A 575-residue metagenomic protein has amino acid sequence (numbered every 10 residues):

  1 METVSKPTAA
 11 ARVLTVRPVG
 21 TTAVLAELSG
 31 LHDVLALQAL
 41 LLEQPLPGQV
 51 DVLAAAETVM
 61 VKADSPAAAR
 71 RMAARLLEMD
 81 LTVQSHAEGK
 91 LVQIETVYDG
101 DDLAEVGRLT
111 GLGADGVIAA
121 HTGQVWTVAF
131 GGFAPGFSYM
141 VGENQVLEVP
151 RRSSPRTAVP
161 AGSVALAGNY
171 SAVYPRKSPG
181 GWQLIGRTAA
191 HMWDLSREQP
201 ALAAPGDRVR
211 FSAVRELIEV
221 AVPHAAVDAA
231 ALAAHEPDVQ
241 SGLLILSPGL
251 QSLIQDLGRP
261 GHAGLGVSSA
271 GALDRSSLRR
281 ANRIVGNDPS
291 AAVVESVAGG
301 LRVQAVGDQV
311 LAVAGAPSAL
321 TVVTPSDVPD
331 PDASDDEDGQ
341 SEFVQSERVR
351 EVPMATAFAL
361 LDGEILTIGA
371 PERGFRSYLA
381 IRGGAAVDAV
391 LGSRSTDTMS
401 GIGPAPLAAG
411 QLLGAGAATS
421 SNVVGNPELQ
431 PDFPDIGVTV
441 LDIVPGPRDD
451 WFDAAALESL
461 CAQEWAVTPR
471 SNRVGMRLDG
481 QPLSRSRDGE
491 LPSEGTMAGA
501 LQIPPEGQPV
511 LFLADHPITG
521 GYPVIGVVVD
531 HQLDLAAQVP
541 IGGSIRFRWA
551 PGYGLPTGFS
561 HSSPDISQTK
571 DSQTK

Functional and structural regions predicted by a protein language model:
M1-K575: Conserved "landmark" site that anchors the functional core of diverse proteins
